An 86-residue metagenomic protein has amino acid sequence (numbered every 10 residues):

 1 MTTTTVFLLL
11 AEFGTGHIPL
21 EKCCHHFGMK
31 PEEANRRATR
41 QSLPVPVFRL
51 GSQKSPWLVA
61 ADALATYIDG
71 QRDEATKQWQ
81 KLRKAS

Functional and structural regions predicted by a protein language model:
T3-R37, G70: Polyanion-binding surface elements
T4-V6, T39, A60, Q78: Terminal low-complexity, poorly structured segments
P19, L58-V59: Acidic Ca2+-chelating loop motifs
H25-L58, K84: Major-groove DNA-recognition helix of helix-turn-helix-type DNA-binding domains
A61-S86: A short, Lys/Arg-enriched interface patch at domain edges and termini
